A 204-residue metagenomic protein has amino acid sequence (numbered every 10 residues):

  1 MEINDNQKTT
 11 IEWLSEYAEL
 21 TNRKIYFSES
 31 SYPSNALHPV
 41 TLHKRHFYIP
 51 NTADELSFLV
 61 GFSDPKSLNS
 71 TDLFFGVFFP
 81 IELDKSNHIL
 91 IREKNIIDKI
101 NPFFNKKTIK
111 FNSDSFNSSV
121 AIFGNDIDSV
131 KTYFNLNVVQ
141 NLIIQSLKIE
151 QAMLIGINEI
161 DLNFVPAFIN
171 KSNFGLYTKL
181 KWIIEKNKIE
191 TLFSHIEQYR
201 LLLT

Functional and structural regions predicted by a protein language model:
E2-F74, P80-T204: Charged, low-complexity intrinsically disordered regions
